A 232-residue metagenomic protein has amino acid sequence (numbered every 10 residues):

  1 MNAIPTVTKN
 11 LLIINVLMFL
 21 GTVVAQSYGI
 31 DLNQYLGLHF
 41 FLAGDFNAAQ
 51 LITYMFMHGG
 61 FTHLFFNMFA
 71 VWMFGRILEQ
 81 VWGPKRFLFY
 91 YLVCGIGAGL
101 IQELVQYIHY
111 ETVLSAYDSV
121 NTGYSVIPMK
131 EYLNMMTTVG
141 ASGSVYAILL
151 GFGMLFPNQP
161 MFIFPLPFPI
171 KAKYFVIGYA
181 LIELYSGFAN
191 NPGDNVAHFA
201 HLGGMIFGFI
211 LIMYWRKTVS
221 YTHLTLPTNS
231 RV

Functional and structural regions predicted by a protein language model:
M1-L224: A detector for small-residue-rich transmembrane helices and their helix-helix packing motifs
H223-V232: Single conserved hydrophobic/aromatic residue that forms the stacking wall/gate of nucleotide- or nucleobase-binding
